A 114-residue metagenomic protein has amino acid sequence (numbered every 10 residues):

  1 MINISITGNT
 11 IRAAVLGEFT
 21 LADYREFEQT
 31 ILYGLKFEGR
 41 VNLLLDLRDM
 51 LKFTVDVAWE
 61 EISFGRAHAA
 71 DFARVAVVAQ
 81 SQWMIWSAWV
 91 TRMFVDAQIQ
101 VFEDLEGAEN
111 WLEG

Functional and structural regions predicted by a protein language model:
M1-G114: Amphipathic, Lys/Arg-enriched alpha-helical "gate/interface" segment within cytosolic domains that mediates
